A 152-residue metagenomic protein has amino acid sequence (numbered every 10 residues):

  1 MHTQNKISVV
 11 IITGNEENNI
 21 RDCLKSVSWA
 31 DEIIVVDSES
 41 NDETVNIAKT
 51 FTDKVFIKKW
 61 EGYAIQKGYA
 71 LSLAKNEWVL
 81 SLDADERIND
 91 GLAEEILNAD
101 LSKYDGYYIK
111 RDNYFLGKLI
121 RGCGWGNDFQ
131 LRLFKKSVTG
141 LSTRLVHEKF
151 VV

Functional and structural regions predicted by a protein language model:
M1-S26: N-proximal low-complexity "stem/linker" segments adjacent to membrane-targeting elements
K6, D31-E32: Residues at the starts of beta-strands that form the adenosine-phosphate
N18-R21, D42-F51, G91-L92: Acidic helix N-cap motif at the loop->helix transition within catalytic regions of sugar-transfer enzymes
S26, D37-N46, D83: A conserved acidic beta->alpha catalytic loop
W29, T50-F51, F129: Short, structured coil segments at secondary-structure junctions
V36, K58, L80-A84: Catalytic metal- and UDP-sugar-binding loop of GT-A-like glycosyltransferases, i.e., residues flanking the conserved
V45-L73: Conserved donor nucleotide-binding strand/loop of the catalytic core
G68-L71, E77-L82, N89-V152: Catalytic-site signature of metal-activated, phosphate-bearing donor transferases, centered on the GT-A/GT-A-like
